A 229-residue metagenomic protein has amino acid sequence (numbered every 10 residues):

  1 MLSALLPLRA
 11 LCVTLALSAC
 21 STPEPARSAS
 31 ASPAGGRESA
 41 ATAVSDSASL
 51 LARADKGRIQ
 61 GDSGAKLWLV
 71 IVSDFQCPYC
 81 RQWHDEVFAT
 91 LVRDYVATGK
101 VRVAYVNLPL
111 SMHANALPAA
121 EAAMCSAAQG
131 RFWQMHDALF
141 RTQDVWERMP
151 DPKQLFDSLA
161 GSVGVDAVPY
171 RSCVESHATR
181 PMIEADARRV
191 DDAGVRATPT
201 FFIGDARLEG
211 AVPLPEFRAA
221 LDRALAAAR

Functional and structural regions predicted by a protein language model:
M1-L11: Bacterial N-terminal signal peptides that target proteins for export
C12, P118, R131, P213-E216: Residue-level recognition of oxygen-bearing side chains
A16-A19: C-terminal motif of bacterial Sec signal peptides marking the signal peptidase cleavage site
S21-E38, V72, F88, D157-R229: C-terminal cap of thioredoxin/glutaredoxin-like
S28-R58: Post-signal peptide N-terminal segment of mature Sec-exported envelope proteins
L50-L67, Y95: A short beta-strand-turn-helix
R58-Q60, W146, L208: Short clusters of hydrophobic/aromatic residues that line enzyme substrate/ligand-binding pockets
A65, V70-G161, R196, A227-R229: Structural alpha/beta surface segment adjacent to cysteine/selenocysteine redox centers across thiol/disulfide enzymes
